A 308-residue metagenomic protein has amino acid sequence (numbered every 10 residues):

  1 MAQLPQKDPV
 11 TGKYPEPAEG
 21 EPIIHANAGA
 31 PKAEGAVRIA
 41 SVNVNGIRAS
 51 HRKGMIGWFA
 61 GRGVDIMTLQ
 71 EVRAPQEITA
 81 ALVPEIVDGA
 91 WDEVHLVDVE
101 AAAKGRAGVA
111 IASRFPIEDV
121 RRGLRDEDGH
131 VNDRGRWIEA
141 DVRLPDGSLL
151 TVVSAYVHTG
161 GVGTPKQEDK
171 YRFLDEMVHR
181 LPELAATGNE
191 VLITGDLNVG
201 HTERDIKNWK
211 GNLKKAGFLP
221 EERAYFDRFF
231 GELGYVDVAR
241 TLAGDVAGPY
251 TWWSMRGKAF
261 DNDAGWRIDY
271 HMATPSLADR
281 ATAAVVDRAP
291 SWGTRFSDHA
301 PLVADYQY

Functional and structural regions predicted by a protein language model:
A2-I86, E93-V109: N-terminal, active-site-proximal structural segment of metallo-dependent hydrolase catalytic domains
I39-V44, F59-I78, V152, R180-D205 (+4 more regions): Active-site beta-strand/loop signature of hydrolases that rely on acidic residues for catalysis
I56-F59, W137-G147, E176-N189: Short amphipathic alpha-helices and their capping/turn segments at secondary-structure boundaries
R73-G160: Structured beta-strand-rich core segments of catalytic domains in phosphoester-bond hydrolases
V87-G89, F173-I268: Metal-dependent phosphoesterases centered on the DNase I-like endonuclease/exonuclease/phosphatase
K104-V120, A247, R256-R280, Y306: Conserved beta strand-loop-helix elements of the APE1-like EEP
L124-H130, V157-L174, K210-K215: Surface-exposed cleft-lining segments at the edges of enzyme active sites
V285-Y308: Surface polyanion/phosphate-binding segment centered on an Asp-His-Pro turn
